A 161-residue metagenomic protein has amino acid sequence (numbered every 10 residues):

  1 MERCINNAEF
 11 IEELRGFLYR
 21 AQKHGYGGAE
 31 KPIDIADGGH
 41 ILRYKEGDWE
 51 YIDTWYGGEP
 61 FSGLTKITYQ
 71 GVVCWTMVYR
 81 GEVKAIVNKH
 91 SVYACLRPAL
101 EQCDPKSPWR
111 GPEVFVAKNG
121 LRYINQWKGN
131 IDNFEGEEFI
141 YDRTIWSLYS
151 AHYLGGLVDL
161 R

Functional and structural regions predicted by a protein language model:
M1-R161: Cysteine-centric segments in proteins
